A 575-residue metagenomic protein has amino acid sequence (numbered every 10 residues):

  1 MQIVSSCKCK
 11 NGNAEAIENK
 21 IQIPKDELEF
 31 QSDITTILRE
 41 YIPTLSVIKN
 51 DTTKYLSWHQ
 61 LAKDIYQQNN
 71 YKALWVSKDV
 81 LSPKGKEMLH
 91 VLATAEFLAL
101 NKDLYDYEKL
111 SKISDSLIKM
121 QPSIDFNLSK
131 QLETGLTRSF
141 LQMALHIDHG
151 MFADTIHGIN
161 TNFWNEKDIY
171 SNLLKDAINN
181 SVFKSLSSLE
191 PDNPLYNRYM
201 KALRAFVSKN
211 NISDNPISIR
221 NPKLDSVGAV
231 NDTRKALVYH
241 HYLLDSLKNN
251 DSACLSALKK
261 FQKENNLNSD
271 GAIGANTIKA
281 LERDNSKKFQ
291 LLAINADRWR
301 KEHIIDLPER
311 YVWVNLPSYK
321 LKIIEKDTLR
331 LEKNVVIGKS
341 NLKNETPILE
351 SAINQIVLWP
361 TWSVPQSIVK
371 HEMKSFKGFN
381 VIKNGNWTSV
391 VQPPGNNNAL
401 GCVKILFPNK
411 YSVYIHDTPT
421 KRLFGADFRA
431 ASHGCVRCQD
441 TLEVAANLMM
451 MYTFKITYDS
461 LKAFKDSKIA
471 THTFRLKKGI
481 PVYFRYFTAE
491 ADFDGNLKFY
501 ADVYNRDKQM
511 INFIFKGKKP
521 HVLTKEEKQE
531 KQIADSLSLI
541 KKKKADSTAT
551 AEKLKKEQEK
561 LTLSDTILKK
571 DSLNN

Functional and structural regions predicted by a protein language model:
M1-S5: Sec-dependent bacterial lipoprotein signal peptides
S6-W58, K63-N70, L141, T161 (+1 more regions): Well-ordered beta-sheet/strand-loop patches within structured domains
K8-N165: Cationic-aromatic interfacial patches
D168-S171: Alpha/beta-hydrolase superfamily serine-hydrolase fold, recognizing
